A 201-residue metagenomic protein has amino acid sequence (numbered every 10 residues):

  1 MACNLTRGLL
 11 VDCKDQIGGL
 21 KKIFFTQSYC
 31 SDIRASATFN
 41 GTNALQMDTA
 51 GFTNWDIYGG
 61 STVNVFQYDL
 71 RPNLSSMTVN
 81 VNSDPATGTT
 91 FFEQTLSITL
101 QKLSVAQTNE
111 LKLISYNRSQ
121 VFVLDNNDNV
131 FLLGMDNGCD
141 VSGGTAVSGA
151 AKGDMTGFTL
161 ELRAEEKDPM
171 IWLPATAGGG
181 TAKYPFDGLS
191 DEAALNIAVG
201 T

Functional and structural regions predicted by a protein language model:
M1-N4, G200-T201: Intrinsically disordered, compositionally biased terminal peptides
C3-Q94, G138-K152: Solvent-exposed edge beta-strands and adjacent loop segments that serve as assembly or binding interfaces
D84-V105, D154-D168: Oligomerization/assembly interface segments of phage tail-like spikes and tubes
T87-T89, L111-I114, V123, A150-D154: A general structural signal for short secondary-structure junctions and capping/turn motifs
T95-L100, N126-A146: Short acidic, glycine/tyrosine-flanked loop/strand segments centered on an H-E-D-like triad
V105-K112, I171-P174: Short, conserved charged micro-motifs
L111-L133: Short, acidic/charged, Gly/Pro-enriched secondary-structure junctions
G138-T201: Mixed-charge, glycine-accented linear interaction segment located at domain edges/termini
